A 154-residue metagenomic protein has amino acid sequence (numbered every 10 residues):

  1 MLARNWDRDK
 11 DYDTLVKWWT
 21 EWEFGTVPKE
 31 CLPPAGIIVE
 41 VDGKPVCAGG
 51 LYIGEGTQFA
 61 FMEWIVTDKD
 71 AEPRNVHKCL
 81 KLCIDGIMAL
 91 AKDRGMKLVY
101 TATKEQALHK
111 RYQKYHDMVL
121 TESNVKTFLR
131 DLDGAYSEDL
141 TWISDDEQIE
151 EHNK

Functional and structural regions predicted by a protein language model:
M1-W19, A89, G134-D146: Short N-terminal secondary-structure initiator segments
L2-R4, F24-V27, D117-S123: Short secondary-structure junctions
A3, I37-V39, V99, F128: Hydrophobic beta-strand residues in large extracellular and virion-surface proteins
N5-D7, Y12-D42, V46-T67: A conserved beta-strand-loop-helix scaffold within acyl/acetyltransferase catalytic domains
D42-G43, D70, L132-A135: Short loop segments at secondary-structure junctions
A60-D117, E122-N124: Acyl-donor binding region in acyl/amide transferases
N124-K154: C-terminal "cap" of GNAT-fold acetyltransferases
